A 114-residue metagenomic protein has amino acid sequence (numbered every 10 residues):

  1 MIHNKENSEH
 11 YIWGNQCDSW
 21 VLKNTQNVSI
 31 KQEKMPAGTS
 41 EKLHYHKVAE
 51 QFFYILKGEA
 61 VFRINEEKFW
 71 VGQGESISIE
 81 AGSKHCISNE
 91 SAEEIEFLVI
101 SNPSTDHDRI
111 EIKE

Functional and structural regions predicted by a protein language model:
M1-V28, K42, R109-E114: A short, N-terminal "cap"/entry segment at the start of jelly-roll beta-barrel domains of the cupin/DSBH fold
K31-H46: Conserved short histidine dyad/triad with adjacent acidic residue
S40-K42, V61, I77, A81-I87: Histidine-centered metal-chelating micro-motifs
V48-E50, I55-A60: Glycine- and acidic-residue-biased ligand/ion/polar-headgroup-sensing regions
E67-A81: Short acidic-glycine-tyrosine-enriched beta hairpin
A81-H107: Ligand-binding loop in jelly-roll beta-barrel domains
